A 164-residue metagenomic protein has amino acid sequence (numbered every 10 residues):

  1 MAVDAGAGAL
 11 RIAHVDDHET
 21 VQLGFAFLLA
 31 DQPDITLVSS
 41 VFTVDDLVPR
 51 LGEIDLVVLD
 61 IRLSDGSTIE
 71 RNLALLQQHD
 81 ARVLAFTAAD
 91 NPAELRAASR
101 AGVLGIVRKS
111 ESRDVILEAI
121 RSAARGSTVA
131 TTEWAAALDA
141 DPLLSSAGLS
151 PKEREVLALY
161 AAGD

Functional and structural regions predicted by a protein language model:
A7-V21, F25-L29, L149: Conserved acidic segment of CheY-like receiver
E19-L23, P92, R113-D114: Conserved alpha-helical interface elements of two-component signaling phosphotransfer modules
S40-L56: Acidic, metal-coordinating helix/loop segments flanking the phosphotransfer/catalytic sites of two-component signaling
V57, V83-L84, I106-V107: Two-component signal transduction core modules
D60-R62, T87: Active-site residues of response regulator receiver
S67-A81: Short amphipathic alpha-helix used as the core "switch/output" element in two-component signaling
D80-D90: A short, hydrophobic beta-strand element within the central beta-sheet of small alpha/beta folds
L95-E155: Short, flexible helix-to-coil linker/hinge segments that flank and couple to helix-turn-helix
